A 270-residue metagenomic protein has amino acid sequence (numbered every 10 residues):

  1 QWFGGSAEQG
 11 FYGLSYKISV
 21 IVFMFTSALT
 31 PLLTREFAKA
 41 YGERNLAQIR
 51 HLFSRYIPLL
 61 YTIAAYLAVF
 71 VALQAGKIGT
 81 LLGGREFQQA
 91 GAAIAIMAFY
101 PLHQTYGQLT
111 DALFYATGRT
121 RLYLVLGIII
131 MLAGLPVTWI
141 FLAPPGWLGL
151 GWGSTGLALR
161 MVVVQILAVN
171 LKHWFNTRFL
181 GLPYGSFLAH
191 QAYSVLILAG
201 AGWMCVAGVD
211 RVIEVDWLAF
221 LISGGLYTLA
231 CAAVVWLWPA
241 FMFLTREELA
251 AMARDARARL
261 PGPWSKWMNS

Functional and structural regions predicted by a protein language model:
Q1-I21, K39-A40, G76-E86, I213 (+1 more regions): Helix-terminus/linker motif at the lipid-water interface of multi-pass membrane proteins
S6-K17, G91-A95, T155-A158: Small-residue hotspots at the loop-to-helix junctions and early N-terminal turns of transmembrane alpha-helices
S15, S19-I57, D111-A116: Helix-loop junctions and terminal segments of transmembrane helices in multi-pass membrane transport/translocation
Y16, L59-A72, G127-M131, G151-N176 (+1 more regions): Short alpha-helical transmembrane segments in multi-pass integral membrane proteins
T26-L29, R50-T105, L132-I140, G200: Alpha-helical transmembrane segments of multi-pass membrane transport and lipid-handling proteins
G42, A98-I130, N176-G181: Membrane-interface junctions at transmembrane-helix termini in multi-pass inner-membrane proteins
R121, I128-N170, L182, M204-G225: Membrane-interface helix-loop junctions in multi-pass transport and translocation proteins
W203-S270: Membrane-proximal transmembrane or re-entrant/amphipathic helices at the cytosolic face
